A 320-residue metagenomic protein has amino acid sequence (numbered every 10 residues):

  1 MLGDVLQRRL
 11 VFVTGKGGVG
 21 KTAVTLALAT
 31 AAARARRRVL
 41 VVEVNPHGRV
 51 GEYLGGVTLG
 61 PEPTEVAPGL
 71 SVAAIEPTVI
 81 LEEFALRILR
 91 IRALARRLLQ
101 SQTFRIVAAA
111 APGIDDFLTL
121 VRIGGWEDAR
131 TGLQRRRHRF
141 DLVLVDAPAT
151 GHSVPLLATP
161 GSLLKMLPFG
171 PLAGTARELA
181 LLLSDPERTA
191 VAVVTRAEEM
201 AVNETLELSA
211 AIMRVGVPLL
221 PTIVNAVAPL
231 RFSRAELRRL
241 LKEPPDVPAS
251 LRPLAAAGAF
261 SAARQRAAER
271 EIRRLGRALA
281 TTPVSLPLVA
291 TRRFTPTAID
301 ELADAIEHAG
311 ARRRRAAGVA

Functional and structural regions predicted by a protein language model:
L2-R8: Phosphate-binding P-loop
G3, V19, A23-A27, R34-A35 (+4 more regions): Conserved catalytic-core segment of NTP-binding enzymes
G15: The Walker A (P-loop) glycine that initiates the GxxxxGKT/S ATP-binding motif of P-loop NTPases
A29-Q100: N-terminal phosphate/diphosphate-binding loop that engages ATP/GTP or pyrophosphate donors across diverse enzyme folds
T78-E82, I106-I114, L163-P171: Flexible beta-alpha connector loops of hexameric P-loop NTPases
L86-T131: ATP-hydrolysis module of ASCE/P-loop NTPase motor domains, specifically the Walker B Asp-Glu catalytic pair
A278, T282-A320: NTP-binding/hydrolysis catalytic cores, primarily Walker-type P-loop NTPases
